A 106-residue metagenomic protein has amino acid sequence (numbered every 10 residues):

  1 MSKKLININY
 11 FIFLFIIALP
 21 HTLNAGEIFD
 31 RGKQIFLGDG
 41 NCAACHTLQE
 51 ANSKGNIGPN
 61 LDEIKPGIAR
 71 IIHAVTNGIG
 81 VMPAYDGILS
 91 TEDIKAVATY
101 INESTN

Functional and structural regions predicted by a protein language model:
M1-G26, N106: N-terminal export/targeting leaders of redox proteins
S2, L19-H21, N60-E63, I101: Residue-level signal for functionally critical sites in structured catalytic/ligand-binding pockets
K3-K4, I16-I17, K33, K54 (+2 more regions): Context-gated lysine
G26-F29, K33-F36, A96-T99, E103: Extended, non-globular or repeat-rich regions with surface exposure
F29, K33-L37, A43-I79, I88: Gly/Gly-Pro-rich "capping" loops immediately C-terminal to redox-active cysteine motifs in periplasmic/lumenal
V75, I88-N106: C-terminal capping alpha-helices of c-type cytochrome domains
